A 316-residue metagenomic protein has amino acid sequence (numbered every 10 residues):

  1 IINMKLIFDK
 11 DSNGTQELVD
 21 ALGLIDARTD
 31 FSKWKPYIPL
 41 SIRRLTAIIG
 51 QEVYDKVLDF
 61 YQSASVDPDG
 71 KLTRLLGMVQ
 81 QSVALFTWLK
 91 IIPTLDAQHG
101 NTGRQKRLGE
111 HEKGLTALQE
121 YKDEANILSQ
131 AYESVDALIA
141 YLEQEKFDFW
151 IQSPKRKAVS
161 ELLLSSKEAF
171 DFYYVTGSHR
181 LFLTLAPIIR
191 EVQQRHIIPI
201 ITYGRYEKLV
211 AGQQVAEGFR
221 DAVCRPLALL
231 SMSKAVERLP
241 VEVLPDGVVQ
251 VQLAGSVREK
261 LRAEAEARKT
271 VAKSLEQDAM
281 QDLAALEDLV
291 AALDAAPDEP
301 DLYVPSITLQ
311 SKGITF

Functional and structural regions predicted by a protein language model:
I1-Q81, K90, T94-R225, K234 (+1 more regions): Conserved short "hinge" loops at termini or chain/domain junctions
